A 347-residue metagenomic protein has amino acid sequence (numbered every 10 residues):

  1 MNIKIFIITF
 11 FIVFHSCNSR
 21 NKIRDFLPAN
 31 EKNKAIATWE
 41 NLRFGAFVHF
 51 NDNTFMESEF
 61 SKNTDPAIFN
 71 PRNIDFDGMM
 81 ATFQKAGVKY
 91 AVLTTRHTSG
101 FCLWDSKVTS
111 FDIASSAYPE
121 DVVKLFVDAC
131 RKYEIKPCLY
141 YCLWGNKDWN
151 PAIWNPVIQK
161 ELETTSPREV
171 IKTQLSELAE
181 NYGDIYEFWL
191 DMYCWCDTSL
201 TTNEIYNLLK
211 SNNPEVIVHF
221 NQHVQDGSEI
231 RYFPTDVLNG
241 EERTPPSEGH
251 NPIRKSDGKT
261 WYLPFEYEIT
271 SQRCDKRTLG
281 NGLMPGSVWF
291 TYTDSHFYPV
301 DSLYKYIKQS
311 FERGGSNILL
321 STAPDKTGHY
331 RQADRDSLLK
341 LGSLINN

Functional and structural regions predicted by a protein language model:
M1-K22: Bacterial Sec-dependent N-terminal signal peptides
R20-N347: Mature catalytic domains of secreted/periplasmic carbohydrate-active enzymes
